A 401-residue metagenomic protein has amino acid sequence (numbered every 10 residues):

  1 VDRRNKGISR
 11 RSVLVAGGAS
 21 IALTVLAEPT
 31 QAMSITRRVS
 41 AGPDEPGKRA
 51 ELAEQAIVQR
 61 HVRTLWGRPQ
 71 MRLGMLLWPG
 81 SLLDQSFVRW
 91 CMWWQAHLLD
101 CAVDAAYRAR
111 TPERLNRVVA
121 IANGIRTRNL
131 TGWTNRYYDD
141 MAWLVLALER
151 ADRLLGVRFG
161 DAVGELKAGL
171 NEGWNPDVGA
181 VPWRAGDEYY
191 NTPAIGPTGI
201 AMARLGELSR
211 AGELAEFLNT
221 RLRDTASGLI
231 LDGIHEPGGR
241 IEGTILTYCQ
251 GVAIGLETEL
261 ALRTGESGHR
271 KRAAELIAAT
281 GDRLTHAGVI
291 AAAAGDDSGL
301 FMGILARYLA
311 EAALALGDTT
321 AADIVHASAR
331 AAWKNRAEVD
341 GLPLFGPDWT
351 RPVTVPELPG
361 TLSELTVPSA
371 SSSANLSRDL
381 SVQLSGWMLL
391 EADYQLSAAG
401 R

Functional and structural regions predicted by a protein language model:
V1-I8, A19, M33: N-terminal secretory signal peptides
S9-L14: N-terminal export leaders
L23-A41: C-terminal region of N-terminal signal peptides and the immediate post-cleavage residues of exported proteins
G42-A96, A106-W143, A151, Y190 (+2 more regions): CBM-like carbohydrate-recognition segments
N116-R204, L208: Extended ligand-binding groove/face enriched in aromatic
T198-M202, E207-E257: Active-site cradle of extracellular carbohydrate-active enzymes
V252-T264, A273-L284: Oxyanion-binding "anion nests"
